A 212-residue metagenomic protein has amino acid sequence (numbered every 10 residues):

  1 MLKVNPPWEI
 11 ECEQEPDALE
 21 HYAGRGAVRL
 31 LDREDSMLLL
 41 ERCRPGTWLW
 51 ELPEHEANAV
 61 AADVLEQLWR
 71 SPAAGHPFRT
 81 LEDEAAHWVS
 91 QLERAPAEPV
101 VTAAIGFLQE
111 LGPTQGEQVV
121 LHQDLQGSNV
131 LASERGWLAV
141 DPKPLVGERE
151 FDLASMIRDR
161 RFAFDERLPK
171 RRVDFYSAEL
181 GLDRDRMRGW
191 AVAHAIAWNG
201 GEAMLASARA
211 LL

Functional and structural regions predicted by a protein language model:
M1, L30, I105-F151: Active-site acidic catalytic loop and adjacent metal/ATP-binding pocket of ATP-dependent phosphoryl transfer enzymes
M1-L39, C43-L68, D165: A conserved alpha-helical element in kinase catalytic cores
E13, A132-R184: Active-site Asp-x-Gly
N58-A61, A97, V101-A104, P169 (+1 more regions): Hydrophobic packing residues in well-ordered alpha-helices of helical domains and bundles
R70-Q123, S133, A178: An alpha-helical support segment within catalytic cores of ATP-dependent transferases
W190-I196: Small/polar glycine-rich anion-binding or flexible loop at a beta-alpha turn
W198-L212: ATP/Mg2+ or Mg2+-diphosphate-binding catalytic cores that bind nucleotide phosphates or diphosphates via glycine-rich
